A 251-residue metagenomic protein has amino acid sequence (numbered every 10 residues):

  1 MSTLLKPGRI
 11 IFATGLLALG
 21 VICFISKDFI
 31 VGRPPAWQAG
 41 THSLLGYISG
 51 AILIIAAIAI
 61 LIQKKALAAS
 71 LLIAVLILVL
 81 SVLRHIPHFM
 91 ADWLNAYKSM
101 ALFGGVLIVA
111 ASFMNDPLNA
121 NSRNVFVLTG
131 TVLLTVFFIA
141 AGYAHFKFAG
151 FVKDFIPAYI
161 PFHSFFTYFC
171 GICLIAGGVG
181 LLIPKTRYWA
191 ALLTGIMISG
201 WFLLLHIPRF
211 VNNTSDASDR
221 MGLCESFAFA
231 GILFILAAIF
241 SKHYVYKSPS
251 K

Functional and structural regions predicted by a protein language model:
M1-D28, G32, S43-I55, L61-K147 (+3 more regions): Extended, low-polarity transmembrane helix blocks
V31-P35, V152-Y159, T214-S215: Membrane-interface interhelical loops and short amphipathic "cap" helices that link adjacent transmembrane segments
P35-T41, S122-R123, P157-F162: Membrane interface segments of multi-pass transport proteins and intramembrane proteases
